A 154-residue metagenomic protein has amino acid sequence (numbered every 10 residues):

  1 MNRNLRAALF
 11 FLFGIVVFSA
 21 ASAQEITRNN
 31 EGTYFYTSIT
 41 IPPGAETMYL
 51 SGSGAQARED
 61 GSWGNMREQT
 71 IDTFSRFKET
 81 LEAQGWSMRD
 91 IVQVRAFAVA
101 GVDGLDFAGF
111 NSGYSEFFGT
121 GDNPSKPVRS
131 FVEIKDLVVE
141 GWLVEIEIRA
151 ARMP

Functional and structural regions predicted by a protein language model:
M1-A7: Positively charged n-region of N-terminal signal peptides that target proteins for export
A7-S75, E79-V92, A98-P154: N-terminal presequence-like segments and the immediate start of the first folded domain
